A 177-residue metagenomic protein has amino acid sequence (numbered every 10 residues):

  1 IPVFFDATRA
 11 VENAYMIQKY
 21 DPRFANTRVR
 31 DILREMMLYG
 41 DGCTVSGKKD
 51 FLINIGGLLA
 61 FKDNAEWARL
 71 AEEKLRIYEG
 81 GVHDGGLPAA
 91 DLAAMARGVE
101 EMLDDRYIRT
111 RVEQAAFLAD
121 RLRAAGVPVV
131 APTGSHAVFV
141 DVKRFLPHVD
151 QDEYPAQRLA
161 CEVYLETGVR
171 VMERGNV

Functional and structural regions predicted by a protein language model:
I1-P128, V140, D150, Q157: Conserved PLP-enzyme active-site core in the AAT-like
A124, P128-V177: Conserved PLP-binding catalytic core of the aspartate aminotransferase-like
